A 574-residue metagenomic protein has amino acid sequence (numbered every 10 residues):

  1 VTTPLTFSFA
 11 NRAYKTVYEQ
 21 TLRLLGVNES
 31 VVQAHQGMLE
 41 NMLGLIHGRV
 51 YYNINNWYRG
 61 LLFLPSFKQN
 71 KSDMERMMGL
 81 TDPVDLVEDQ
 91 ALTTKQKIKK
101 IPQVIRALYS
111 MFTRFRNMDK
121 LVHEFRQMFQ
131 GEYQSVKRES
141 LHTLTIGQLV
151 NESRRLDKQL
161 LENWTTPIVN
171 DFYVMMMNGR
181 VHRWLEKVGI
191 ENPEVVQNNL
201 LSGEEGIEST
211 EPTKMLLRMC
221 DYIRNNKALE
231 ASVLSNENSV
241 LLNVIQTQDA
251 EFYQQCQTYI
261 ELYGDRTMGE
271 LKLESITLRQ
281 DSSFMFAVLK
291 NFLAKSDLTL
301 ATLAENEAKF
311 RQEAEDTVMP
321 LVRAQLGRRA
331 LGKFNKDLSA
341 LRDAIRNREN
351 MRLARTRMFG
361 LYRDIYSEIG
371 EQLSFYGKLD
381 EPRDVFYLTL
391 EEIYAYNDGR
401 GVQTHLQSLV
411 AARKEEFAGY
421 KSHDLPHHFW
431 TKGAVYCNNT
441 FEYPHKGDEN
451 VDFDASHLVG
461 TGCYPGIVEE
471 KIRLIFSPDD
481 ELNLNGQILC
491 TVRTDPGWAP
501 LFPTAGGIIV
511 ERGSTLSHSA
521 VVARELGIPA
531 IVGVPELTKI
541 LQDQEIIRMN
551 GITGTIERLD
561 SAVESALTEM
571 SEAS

Functional and structural regions predicted by a protein language model:
V1, I472-I488, V492-S574: Acidic, glycine-rich flexible loop/linker segments
P4-H457: Contiguous hydrophobic, helix-prone segments at protein termini that mediate membrane targeting/anchoring
N55, D384, C437-T440, I467-E469 (+3 more regions): Residue-level recognition of conserved structural "scaffold" positions that shape functional pockets and channels
R346, I369, L425, D452-L458 (+5 more regions): A residue-level detector for conformationally permissive "hinge/kink" positions
R348, L361, E381-P382, L388-G399 (+6 more regions): Surface-exposed loop/turn and secondary-structure junction residues enriched for glycine/proline
D424-G486, C490-P500, I508: Mature hydrolase/peptidase catalytic cores and their serpin-fold inhibitory cores, especially in secreted
